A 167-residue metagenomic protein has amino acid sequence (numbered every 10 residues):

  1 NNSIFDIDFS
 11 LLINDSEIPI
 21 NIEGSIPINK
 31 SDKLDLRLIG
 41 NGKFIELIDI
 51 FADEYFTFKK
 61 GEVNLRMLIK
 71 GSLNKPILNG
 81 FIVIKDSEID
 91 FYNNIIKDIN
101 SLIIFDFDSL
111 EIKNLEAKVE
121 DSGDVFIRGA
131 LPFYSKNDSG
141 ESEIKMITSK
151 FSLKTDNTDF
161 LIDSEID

Functional and structural regions predicted by a protein language model:
N1-R66, N74-I166: Interface amphipathic segments
